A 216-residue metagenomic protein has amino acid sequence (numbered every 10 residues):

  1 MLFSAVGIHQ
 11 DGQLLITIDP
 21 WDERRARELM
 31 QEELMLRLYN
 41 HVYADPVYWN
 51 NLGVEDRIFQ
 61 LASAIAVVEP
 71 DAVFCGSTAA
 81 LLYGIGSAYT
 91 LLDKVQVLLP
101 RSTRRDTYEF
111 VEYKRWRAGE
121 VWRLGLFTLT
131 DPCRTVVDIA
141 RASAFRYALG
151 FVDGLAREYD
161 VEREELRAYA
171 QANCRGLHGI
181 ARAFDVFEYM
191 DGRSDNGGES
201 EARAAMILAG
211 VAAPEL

Functional and structural regions predicted by a protein language model:
M1-G179, E215: Short gly/ser-rich loop at a beta-strand->alpha-helix junction or flexible surface loop bordering the NTP-binding
E23-R24, S200-R203: Residue-level marker for well-ordered alpha-helical positions
A66, V186-E201: A short, highly charged nucleic-acid-interacting micro-segment common to nuclease and nuclease-linked defense proteins
S143, R193, G197, A209: Residue-level signal for short amphipathic helical patches enriched in basic/charged and nearby hydrophobic residues
R182-A183: Histidine/lysine/aspartate-rich catalytic loop segments that bind and position anionic ligands
A204, L208-L216: A short acidic/basic microdomain associated with nuclease active sites
